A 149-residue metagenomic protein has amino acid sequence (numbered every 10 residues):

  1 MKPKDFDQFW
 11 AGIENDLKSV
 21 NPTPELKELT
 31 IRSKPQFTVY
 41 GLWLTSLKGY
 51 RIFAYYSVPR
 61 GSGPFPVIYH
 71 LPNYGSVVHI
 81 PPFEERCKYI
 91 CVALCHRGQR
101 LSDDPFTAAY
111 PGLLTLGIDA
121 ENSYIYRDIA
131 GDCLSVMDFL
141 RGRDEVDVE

Functional and structural regions predicted by a protein language model:
M1-F37: N-terminal targeting or regulatory segments adjacent to alpha/beta-hydrolase or S9 domains
L17, G75-H79: Hydrophobic/aromatic-rich structural module bridging two neighboring secondary-structure elements via a short loop
T38-R60: A short loop-to-beta-strand scaffold at the N-terminal edge of the catalytic core in hydrolase folds
S46, H70-Y74, H96: Glycine-rich His-Gly loop
A54-P59, G63-Y74: Short beta-strand element of the alpha/beta-hydrolase
H79, F83-E84, Y89-G131: Cap/lid segment of the alpha/beta-hydrolase catalytic domain
G131-V148: Conserved acidic catalytic loop of the alpha/beta-hydrolase fold
